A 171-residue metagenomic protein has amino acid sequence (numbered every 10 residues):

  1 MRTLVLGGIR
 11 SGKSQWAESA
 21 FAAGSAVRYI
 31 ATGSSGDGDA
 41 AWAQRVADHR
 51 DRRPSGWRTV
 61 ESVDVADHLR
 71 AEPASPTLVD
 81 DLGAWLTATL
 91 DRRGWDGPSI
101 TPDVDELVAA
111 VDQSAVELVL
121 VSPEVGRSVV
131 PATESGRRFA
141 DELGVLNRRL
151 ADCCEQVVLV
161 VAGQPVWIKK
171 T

Functional and structural regions predicted by a protein language model:
R2-E72: Conserved P-loop
L4, P76-L78, V119-V121: Structural motif
R10, S34, G83, V125-G126 (+1 more regions): Short, glycine/serine-rich, charged loops/turns that create anion-binding and catalytic segments at active sites
A17, H49, L78, P123 (+1 more regions): Residue-level signal for inorganic ion chemistry
A26-V27, R50-P54, D80-D81, S99-P102 (+1 more regions): Short, surface-exposed linear patches
V27, T77, Q156-L159: Short, well-ordered beta-strand core segments
G56-P102: Helix-adjacent hinge/juxtasegments
A88-T171: Replace "adjacent to P-loop NTPase cores in ATP/GTP-dependent enzymes" with "adjacent to NTP-binding cores
